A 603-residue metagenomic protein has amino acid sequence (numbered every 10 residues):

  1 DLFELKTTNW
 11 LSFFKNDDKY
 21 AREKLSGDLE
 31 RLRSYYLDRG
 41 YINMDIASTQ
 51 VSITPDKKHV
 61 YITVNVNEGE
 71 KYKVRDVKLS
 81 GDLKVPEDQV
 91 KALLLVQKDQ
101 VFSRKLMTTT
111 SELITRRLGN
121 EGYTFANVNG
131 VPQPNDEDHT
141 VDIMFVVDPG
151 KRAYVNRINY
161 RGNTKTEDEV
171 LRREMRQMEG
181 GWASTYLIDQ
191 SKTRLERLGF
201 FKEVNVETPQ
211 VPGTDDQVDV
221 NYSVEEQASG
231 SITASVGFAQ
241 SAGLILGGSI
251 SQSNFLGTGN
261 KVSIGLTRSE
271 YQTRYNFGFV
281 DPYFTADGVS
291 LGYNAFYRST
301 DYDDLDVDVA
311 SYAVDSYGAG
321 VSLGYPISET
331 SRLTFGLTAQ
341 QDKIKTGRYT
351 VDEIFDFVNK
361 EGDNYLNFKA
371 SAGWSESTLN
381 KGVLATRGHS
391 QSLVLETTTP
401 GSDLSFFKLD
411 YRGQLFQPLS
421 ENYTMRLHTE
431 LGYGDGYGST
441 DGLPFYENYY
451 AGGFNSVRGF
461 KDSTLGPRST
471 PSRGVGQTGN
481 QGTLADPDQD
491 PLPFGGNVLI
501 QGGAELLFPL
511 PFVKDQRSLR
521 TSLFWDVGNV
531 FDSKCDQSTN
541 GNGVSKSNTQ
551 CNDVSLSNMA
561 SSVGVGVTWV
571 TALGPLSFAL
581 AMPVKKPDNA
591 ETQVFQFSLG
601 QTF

Functional and structural regions predicted by a protein language model:
D1-Q240, S249, S263-Y283, Y317 (+6 more regions): Periplasmic polypeptide-binding modules associated with outer-membrane biogenesis and secretion
F3-N9, D18, R176, G181-S392 (+9 more regions): Gram-negative/organellar outer-membrane beta-barrel architecture
L79-G81, R161-T164, Q240, D308-D315 (+5 more regions): Flexible, surface-exposed loop regions and adjacent strand-edge segments of Gram-negative outer-membrane beta-barrel
G81, T397-G401, V584: A generic structural motif
G122, G199-E203, T399, P509-D515: Long hydrophobic segments that form regular secondary structure
V218, M425-F524, G528-S538: Extracytoplasmic gating/loop element in the C-terminal half of outer-membrane beta-barrel translocons and assembly
T424, G528-V563: Outer-membrane beta-barrel transmembrane domain signature
L507, A560-T568: Short glycine-rich, acidic/polar surface loops and turns
